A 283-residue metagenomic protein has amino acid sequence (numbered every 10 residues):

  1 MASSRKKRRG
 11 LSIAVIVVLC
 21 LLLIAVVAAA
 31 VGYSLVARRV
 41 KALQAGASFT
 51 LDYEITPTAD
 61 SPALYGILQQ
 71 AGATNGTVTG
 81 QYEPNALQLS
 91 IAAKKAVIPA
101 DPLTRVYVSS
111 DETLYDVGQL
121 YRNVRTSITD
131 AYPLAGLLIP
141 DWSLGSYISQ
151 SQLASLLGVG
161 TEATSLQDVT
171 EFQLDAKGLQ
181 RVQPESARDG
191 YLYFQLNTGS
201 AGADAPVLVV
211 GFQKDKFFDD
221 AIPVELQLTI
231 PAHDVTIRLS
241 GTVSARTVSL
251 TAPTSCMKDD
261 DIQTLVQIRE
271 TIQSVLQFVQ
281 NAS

Functional and structural regions predicted by a protein language model:
M1-G10: N-terminal Lys/Arg-rich, disordered targeting/topogenic segments
S12-V15, L23-S283: Subset-of-secretome marker
